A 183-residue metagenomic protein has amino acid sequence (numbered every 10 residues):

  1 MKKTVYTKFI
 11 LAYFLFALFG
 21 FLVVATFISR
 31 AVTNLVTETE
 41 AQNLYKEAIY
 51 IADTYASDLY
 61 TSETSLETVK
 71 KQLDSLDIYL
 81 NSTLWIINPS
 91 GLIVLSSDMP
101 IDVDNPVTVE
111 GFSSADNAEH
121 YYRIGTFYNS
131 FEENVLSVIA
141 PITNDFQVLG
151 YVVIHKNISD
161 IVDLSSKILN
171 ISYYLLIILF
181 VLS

Functional and structural regions predicted by a protein language model:
M1-L92, D98-I101, D163, N170: Juxtamembrane segments flanking the first transmembrane helix of membrane-anchored signal-transduction proteins
K70, S97-E133: Extracytoplasmic/periplasmic sensor domains and loops in membrane signaling proteins
I86, F127, P141-I142: Hydrophobic beta-strand positions
S96-I101, I154-I158: Short beta->alpha transition motifs characteristic of CBS
L136-F146: A short, hydrophobic, proline-anchored segment that marks a local hinge/packing element in signaling and regulatory
T143-D145, V153-Y173: Helix-start (N-cap) segments at beta->loop->alpha junctions that couple sensory/regulatory domains to adjoining helices
L169-S183: Selective recognition of signaling/oligomerization transmembrane alpha-helices
